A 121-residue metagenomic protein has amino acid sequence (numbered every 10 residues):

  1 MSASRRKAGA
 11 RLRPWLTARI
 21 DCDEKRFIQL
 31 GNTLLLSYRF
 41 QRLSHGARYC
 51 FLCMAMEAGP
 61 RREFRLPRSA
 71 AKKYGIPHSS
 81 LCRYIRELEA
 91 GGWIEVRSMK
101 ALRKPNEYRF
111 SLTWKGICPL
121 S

Functional and structural regions predicted by a protein language model:
M1-S69, K73, R103: Short recognition helix of helix-turn-helix/winged-helix DNA-binding domains
M56-W114: Winged helix-turn-helix DNA-binding recognition segment
P119-S121: Amphipathic alpha-helical dimerization/coiled-coil segments that flank or bridge DNA-binding/regulatory modules
